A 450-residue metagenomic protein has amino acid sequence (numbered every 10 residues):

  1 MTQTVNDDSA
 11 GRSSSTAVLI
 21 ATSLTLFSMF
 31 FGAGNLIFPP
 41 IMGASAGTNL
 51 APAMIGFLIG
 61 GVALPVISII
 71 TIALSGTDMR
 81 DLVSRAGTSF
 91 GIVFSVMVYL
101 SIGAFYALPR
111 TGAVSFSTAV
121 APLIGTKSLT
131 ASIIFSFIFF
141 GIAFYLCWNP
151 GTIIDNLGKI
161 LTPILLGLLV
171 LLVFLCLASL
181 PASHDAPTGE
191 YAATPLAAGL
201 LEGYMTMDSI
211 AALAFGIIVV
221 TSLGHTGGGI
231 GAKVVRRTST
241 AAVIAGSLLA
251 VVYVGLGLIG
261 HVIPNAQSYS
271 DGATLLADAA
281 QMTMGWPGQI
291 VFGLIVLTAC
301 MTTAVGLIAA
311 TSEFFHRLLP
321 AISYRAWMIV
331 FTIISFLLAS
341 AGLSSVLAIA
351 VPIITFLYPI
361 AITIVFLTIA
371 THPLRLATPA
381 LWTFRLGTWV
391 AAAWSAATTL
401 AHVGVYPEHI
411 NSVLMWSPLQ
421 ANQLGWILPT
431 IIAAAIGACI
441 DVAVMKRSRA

Functional and structural regions predicted by a protein language model:
A21-F31, L100, L175-A182, E190-L256 (+4 more regions): Hydrophobic, membrane-embedded alpha-helices of multi-pass small-molecule transporters
I41, F90-G125, C300-R317: Hydrophobic transmembrane alpha-helices that form the core helical bundles of multi-pass secondary transporters
A63, I67-S68, I164-C176, A211 (+3 more regions): Selective recognition of specific alpha-helical transmembrane segments in multi-pass small-molecule
A73-L82, F139-L161, H225-G228, L337-I349 (+1 more regions): Membrane-water interface regions at transmembrane-helix termini and the short interhelical loops of multi-pass membrane
M79-S84, V252-M301, I308, R317 (+1 more regions): TM-loop-TM module centered on a large, flexible mid-protein loop between adjacent transmembrane helices in multi-pass
L146-C176, A350-I362, T383-A392: Membrane-interface loop-to-helix entry segments
N149-I160, L196-G199, V219-L248, N265-A277 (+2 more regions): Hydrophobic, small-residue-rich membrane helices and short re-entrant helix-turn-helix hairpins that build
V365-A435, A443-A450: C-terminal membrane-solvent junction of multi-pass transporters and transport-like membrane proteins
